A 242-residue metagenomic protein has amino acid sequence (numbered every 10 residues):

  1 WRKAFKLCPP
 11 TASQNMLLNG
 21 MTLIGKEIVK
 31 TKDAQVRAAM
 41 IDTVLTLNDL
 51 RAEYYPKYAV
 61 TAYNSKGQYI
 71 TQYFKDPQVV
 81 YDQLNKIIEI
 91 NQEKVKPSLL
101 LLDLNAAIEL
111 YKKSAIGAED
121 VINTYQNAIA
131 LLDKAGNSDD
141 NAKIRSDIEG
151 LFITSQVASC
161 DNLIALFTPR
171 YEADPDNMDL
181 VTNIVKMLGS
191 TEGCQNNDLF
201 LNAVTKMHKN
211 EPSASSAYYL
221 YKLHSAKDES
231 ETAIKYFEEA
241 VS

Functional and structural regions predicted by a protein language model:
R2-Y219, L223-K227: Preference for long, solvent-exposed alpha-helical segments and helix-linker "stalks"
L223, T232-E239: Charge-dense, extended regions
